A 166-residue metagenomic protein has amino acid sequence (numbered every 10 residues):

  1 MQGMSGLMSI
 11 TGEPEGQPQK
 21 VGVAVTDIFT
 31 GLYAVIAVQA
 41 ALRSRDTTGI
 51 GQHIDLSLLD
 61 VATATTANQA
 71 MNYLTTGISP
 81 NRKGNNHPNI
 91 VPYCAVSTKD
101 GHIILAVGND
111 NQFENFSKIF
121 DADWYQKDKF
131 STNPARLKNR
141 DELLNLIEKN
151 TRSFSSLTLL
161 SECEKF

Functional and structural regions predicted by a protein language model:
M1-I103, V107: Active-site-adjacent "lid/gating" segments in soluble enzymes
V91-F166: Aromatic-enriched alpha-helical interface/lid elements that frame and gate functional surfaces
